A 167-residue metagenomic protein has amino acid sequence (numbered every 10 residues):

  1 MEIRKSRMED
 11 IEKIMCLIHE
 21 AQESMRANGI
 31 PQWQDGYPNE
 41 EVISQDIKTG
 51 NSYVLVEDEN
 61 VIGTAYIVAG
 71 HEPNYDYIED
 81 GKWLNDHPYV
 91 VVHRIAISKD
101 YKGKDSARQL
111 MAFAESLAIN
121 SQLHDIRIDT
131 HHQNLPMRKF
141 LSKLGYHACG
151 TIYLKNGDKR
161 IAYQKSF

Functional and structural regions predicted by a protein language model:
E2-C16: A short beta-loop-alpha structural element at the N-terminal edge of CoA-dependent acyl/N-acetyltransferase catalytic
Q22-V42: Conserved GNAT-fold acetyl-CoA-binding loop/helix
N51-A65: Conserved beta-hairpin
Y66-R94, K102: Conserved acyl-donor/pantetheine-binding loop and adjacent beta-alpha core of acyl/acetyltransferases and related
R94-I97, G103-S116, K139-K143: Conserved acetyl-CoA-binding loop-helix of GNAT-fold acetyltransferases
K102, I128-M137, N156: Conserved beta-strand-loop-alpha-helix junction that forms the acyl-donor binding cleft
M111, A118-T130: Conserved GNAT acetyl-CoA-binding A-motif
D129-T130, S142-I161: Conserved catalytic-core motifs of GNAT/GCN5-like acyltransferases
